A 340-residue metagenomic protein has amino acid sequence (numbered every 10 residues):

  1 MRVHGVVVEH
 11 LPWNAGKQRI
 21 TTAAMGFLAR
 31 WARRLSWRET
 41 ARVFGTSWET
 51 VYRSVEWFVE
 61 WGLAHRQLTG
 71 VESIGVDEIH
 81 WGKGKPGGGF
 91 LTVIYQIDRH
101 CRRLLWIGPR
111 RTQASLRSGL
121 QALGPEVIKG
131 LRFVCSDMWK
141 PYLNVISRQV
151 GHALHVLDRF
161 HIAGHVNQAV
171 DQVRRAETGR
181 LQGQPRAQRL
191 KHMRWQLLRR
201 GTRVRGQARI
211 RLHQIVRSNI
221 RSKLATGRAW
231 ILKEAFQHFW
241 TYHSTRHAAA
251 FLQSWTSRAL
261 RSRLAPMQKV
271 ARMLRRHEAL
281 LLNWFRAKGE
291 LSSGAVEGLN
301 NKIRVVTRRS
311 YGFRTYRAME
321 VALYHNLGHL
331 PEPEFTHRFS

Functional and structural regions predicted by a protein language model:
R2-I74, E78-K85, I128-K129: Short, positively charged, Gly/Tyr-enriched micro-motifs that form contact patches at catalytic or ligand/partner
H10-R19, D98-A114: Glycine-rich phosphate-binding "P-loop"
N14-A15, K129, A153, E177-L181: Short, polar/flexible loop-turn hinges at active-site or ligand-entry regions and domain interfaces
V43-S54, M138-K140, V150, V173 (+1 more regions): Core catalytic machinery and nucleic-acid-binding channels of phosphodiester-processing enzymes
F58, L91-I94, R148-L154, V170-R175: Short secondary-structure boundary/capping segments
E78-H80, R111-T112, M138, L323: Short, flexible loop/turn elements at secondary-structure junctions
K85-G88, I97-R103, R117-S118, L123-H152 (+2 more regions): Acidic/histidine-rich catalytic cores and adjacent linkers of DNA breakage/strand-transfer/modification proteins
I162-G183: Short alpha-helix plus adjacent loop in nuclease-associated cores
